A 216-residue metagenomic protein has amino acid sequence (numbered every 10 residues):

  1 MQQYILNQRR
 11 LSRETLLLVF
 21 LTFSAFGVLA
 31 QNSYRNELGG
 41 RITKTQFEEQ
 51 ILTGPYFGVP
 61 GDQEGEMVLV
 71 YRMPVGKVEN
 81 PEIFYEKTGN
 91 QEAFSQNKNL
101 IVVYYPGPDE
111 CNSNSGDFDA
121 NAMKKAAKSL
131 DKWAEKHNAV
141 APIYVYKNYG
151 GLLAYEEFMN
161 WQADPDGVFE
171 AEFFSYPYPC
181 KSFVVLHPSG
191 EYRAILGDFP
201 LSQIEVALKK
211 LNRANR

Functional and structural regions predicted by a protein language model:
M1-R35: Bacterial Sec-dependent N-terminal signal peptides
Q31-A134, V140, Y146-N148, R216: Non-globular targeting/processing and membrane-anchoring segments
P106-D109, Y149-G151, E191, P200: Short, solvent-exposed loop/turn segments at secondary-structure junctions
N112-S115, Y155-E156, L196-G197: Short, solvent-exposed loop/turn and secondary-structure capping segments
V145-G150, L196: Acidic carboxylate-rich catalytic motifs and surrounding loops in phosphoryl-/glycosyl-chemistry enzymes
Y149-Y178: Thioredoxin-like thiol-disulfide oxidoreductase module
E170-F199: Thiol/disulfide oxidoreductase modules built on the thioredoxin-like
P188-R193, G197-R216: Thiol-/selenol-based redox modules, centered on thioredoxin-like and closely related oxidoreductase domains
